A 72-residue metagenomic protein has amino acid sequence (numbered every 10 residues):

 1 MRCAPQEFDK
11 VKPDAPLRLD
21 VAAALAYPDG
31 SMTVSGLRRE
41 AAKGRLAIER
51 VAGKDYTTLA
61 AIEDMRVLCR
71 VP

Functional and structural regions predicted by a protein language model:
M1-V34, L68: Polyanion-binding surface elements
A26-Y56: Major-groove DNA-recognition helix of helix-turn-helix-type DNA-binding domains
I62-L68: Short, charged/polar, Gly/Pro-enriched secondary-structure boundary elements
